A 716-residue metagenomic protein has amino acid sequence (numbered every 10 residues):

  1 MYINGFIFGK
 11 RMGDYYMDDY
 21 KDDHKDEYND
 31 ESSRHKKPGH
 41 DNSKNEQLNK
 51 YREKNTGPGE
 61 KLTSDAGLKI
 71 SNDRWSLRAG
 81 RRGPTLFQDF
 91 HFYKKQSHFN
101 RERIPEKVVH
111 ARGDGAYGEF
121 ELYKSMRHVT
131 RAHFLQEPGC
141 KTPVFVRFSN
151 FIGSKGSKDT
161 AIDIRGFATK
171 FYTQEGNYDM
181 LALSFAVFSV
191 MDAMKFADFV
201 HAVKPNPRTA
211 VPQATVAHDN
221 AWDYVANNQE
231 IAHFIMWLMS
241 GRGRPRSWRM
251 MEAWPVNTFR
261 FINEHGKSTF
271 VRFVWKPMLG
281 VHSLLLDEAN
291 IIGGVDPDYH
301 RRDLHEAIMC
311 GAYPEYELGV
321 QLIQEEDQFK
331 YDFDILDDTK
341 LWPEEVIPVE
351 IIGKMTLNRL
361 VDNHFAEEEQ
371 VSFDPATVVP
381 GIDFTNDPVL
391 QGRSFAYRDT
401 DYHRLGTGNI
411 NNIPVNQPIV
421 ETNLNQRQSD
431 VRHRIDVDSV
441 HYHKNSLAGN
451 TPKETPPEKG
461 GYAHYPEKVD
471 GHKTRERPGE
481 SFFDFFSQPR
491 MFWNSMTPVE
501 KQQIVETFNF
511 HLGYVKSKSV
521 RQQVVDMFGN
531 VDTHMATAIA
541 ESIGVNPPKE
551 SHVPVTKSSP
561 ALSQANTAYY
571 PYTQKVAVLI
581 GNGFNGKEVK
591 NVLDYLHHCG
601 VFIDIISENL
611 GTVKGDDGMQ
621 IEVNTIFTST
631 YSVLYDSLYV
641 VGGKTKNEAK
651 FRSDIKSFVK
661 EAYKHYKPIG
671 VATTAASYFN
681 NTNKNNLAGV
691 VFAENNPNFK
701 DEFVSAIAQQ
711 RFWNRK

Functional and structural regions predicted by a protein language model:
Y2-G583, K590, H597-H598, F602 (+4 more regions): Active-site-adjacent core segments of small-molecule enzymes
S517, S637-G642, I655-N681: Catalytic nucleophile loop
V589, D654-I655: Amphipathic coiled-coil/heptad-repeat helices and related helical stalk/stem segments that mediate oligomerization
N591-V592, F658: Hydrophobic residues within alpha-helices that form the first helical element adjacent to the glycine-rich loop
V601, A688-G689: Surface-exposed, charge/polar-rich loops and edge strands
S632-V633: A short, aliphatic-rich alpha-helical micro-motif
G689-K716: A charged, well-structured terminal subsegment
